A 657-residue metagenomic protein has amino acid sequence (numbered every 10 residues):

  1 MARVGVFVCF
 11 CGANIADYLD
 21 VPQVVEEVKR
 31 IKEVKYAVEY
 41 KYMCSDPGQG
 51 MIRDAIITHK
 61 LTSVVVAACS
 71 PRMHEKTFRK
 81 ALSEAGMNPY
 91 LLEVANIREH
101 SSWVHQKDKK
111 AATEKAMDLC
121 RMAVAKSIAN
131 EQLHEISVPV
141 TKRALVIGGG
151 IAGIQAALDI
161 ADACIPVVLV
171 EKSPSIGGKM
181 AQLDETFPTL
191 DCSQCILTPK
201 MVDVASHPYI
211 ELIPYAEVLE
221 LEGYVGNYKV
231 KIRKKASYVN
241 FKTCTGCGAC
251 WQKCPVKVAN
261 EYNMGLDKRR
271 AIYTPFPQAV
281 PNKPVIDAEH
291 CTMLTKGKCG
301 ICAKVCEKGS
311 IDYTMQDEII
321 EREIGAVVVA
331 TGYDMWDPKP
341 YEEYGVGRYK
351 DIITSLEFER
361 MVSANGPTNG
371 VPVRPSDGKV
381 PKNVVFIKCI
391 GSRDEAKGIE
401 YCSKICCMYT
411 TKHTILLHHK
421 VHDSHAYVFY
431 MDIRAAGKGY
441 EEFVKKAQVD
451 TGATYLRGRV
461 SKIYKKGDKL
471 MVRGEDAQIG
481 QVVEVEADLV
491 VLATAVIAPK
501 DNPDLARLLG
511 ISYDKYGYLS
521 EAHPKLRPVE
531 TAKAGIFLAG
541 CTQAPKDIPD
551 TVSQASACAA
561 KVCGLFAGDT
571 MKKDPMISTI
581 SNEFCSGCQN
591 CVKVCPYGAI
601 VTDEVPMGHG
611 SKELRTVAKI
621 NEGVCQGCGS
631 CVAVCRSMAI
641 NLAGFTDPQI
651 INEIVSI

Functional and structural regions predicted by a protein language model:
M1-I657: Residues forming the flavin
